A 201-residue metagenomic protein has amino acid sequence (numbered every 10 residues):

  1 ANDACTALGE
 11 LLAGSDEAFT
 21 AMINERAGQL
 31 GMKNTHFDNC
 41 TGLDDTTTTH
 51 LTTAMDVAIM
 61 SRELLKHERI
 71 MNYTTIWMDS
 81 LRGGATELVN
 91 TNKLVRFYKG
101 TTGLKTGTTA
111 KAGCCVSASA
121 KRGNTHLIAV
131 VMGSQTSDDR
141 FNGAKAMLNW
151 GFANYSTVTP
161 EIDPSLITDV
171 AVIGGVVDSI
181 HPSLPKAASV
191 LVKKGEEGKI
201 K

Functional and structural regions predicted by a protein language model:
A1-I59, L64-E68: Active-site-adjacent loops and short helices of periplasmic peptidoglycan-processing enzymes
M32, H36, T48-K201: Domain-terminus/edge residues, biased toward the C-terminal soluble/receptor-binding domains of extracytoplasmic
